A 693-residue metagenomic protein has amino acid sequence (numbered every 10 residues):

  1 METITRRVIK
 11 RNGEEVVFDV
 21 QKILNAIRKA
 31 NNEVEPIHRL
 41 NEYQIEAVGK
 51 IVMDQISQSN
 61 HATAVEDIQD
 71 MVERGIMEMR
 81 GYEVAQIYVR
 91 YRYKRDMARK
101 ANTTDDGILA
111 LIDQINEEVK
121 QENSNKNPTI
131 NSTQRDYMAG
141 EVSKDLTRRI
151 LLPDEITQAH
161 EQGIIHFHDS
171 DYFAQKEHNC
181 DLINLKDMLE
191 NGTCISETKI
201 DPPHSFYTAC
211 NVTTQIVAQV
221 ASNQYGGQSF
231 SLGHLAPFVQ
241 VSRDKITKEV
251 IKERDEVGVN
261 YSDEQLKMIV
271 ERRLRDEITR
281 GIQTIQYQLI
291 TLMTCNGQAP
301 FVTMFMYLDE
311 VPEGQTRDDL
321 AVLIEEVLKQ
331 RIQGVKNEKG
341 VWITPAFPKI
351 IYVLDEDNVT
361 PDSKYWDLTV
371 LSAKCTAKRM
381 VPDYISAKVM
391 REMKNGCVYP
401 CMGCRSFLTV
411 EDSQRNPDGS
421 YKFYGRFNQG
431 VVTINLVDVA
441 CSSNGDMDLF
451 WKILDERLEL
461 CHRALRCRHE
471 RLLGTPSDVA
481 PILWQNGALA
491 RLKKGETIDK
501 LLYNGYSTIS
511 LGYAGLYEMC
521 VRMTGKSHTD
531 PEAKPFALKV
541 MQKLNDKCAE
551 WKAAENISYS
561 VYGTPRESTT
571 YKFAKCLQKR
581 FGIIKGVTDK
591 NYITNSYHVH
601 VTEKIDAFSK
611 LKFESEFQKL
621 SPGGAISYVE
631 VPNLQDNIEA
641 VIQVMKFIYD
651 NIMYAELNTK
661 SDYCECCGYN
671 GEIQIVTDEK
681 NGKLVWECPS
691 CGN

Functional and structural regions predicted by a protein language model:
M1-Q114: Charged, amphipathic alpha-helical regulatory modules used for macromolecular assembly or allosteric control
V17-F18, Y506-S510: Short, conserved micro-motifs enriched in small and acidic residues
I23, I27, L235, V239 (+1 more regions): Buried hydrophobic packing segments
R28, H462, R466, Y517-V521: Amphipathic, well-packed alpha-helical segments that form the structural scaffold of globular domains
K94-G505, K526, D530-N681, V685-G692: Conserved catalytic cores of very large enzyme subunits
I509-R522, Q542: Contiguous, well-ordered alpha-helical segments that form the cores/surfaces of helical PPI scaffolds
